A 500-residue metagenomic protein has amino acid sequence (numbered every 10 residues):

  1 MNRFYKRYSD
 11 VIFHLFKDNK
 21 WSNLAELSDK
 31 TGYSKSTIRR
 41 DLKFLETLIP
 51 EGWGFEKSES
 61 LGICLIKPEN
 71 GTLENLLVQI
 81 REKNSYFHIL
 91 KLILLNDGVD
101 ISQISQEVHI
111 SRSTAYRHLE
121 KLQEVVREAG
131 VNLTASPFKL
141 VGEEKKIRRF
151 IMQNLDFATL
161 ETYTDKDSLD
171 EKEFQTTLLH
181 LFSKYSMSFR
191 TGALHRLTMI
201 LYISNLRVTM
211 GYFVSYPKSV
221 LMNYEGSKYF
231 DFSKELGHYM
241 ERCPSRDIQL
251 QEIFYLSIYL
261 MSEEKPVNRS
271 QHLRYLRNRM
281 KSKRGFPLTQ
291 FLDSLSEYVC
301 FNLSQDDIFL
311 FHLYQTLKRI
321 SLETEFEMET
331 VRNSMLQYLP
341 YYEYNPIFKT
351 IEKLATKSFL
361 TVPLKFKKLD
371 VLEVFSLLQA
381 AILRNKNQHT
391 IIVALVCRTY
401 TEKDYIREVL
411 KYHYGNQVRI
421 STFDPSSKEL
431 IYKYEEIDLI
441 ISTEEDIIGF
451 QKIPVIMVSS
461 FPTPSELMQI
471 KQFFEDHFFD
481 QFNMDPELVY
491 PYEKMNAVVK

Functional and structural regions predicted by a protein language model:
M1-K500: A cross-family "folded-core" feature that marks the main globular domain of proteins
